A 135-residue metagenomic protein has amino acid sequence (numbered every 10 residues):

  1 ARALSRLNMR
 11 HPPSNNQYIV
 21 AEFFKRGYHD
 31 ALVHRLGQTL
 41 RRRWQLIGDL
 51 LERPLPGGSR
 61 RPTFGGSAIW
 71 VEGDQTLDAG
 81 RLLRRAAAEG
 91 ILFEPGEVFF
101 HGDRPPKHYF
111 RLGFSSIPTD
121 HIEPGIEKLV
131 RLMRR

Functional and structural regions predicted by a protein language model:
A1-G37: Conserved core segment of the aminotransferase class I/II
Q17, A21, G37-G48, S59-G73 (+1 more regions): Conserved glycine-rich beta-strand-loop-beta hairpin in the small C-terminal domain of fold type I
K25, E72-D74, S115-I117: Residue-level recognition of strand-loop junctions within catalytic nucleotide-signaling folds
G57-G58, E97-H101: Short, solvent-exposed loop/turn elements at beta->coil junctions and helix N-caps that rim active or binding pockets
T76-L82, T119-P124: Short, conserved charged micro-motifs
A88, R104-R135: PLP-dependent enzyme catalytic core of the Aspartate aminotransferase-like
L92: Residue-level detector of anion-binding/catalytic polar loops
